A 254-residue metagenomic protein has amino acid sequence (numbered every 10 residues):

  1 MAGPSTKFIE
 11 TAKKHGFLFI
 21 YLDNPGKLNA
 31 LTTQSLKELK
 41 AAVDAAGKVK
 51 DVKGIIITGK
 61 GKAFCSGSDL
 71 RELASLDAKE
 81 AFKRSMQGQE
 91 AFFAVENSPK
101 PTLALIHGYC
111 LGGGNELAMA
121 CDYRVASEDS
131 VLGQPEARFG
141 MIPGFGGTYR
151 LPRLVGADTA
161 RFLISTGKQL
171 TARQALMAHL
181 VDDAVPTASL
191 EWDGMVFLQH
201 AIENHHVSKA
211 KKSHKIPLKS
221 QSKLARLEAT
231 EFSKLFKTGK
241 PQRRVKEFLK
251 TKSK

Functional and structural regions predicted by a protein language model:
M1-K60: Conserved CoA-thioester-binding segment of acyl-CoA-metabolizing enzymes
M1-K7, R243-K254: Terminal low-complexity tails and localization/encapsulation signals of metabolic enzymes
K48-D51, G59-A94, C110: Glycine- (often His-adjacent) and acidic-residue-rich active-site loop that binds/positions the CoA thioester
I57, D69, L117-M119, A175 (+1 more regions): Hydrophobic/aromatic residues within transmembrane alpha-helices of multi-pass small-molecule transporters
A91, V95-N97, L105, L111-I164: CoA-thioester-processing core
Y123, F162, T166-K168, Q174 (+1 more regions): Well-ordered beta-strand positions
V125-S130, V181-K240: C-terminal long alpha-helix characteristic of the crotonase
